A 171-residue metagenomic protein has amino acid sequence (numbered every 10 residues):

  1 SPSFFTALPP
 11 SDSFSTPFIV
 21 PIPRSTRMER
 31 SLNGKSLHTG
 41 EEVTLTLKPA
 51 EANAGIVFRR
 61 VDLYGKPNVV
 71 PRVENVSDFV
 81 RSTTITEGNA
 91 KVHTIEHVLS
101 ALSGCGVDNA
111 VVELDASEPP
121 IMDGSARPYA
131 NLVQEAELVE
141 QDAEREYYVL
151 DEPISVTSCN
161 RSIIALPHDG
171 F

Functional and structural regions predicted by a protein language model:
F5-D108, E113-F171: C-terminal regulatory domains involved in ligand/effector binding and gene-expression control
